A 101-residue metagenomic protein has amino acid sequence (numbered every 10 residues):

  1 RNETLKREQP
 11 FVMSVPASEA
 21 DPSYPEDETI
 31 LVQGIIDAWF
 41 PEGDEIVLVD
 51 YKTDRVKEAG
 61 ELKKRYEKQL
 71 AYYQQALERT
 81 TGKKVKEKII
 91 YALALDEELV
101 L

Functional and structural regions predicted by a protein language model:
R1-L101: Structural signature of nuclease core domains in nucleic-acid processing machines
